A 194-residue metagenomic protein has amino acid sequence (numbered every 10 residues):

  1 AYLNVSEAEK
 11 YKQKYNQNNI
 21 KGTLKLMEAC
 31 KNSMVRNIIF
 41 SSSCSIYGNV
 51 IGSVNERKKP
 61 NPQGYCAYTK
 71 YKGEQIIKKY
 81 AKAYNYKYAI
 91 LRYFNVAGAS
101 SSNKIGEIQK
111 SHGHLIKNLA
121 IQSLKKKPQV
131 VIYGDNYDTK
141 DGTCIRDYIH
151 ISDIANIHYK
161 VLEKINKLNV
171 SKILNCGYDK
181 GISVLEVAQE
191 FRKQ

Functional and structural regions predicted by a protein language model:
A1-A97: N-terminal Rossmann-like NAD(P)+-binding domain of SDR-like oxidoreductases, especially those catalyzing
V5-E9, A99-I105, K140-G142: A short acidic, helix-capping loop that chelates divalent metal ions and anchors anionic groups
N16, Q63-Y71, I105-K117, D147-Y148 (+1 more regions): Short-chain dehydrogenase/reductase
N18, C44, Q63, F94 (+4 more regions): Short glycine- and Lys/Arg-enriched binding-loop motifs that mark or flank ligand-binding interfaces
I51-S53, S100-I105, C144-I145, V187-A188: Short aromatic-enriched loop/helix-cap "lid" or pocket-rim segments at secondary-structure transitions that line
K72, I76, Y80, L115-N118 (+2 more regions): Hydrophobic alpha-helix immediately C-terminal to the catalytic Tyr-X-X-X-Lys motif of short-chain
F94, G113-K117, A155: Conserved terminal C-lobe alpha helix of the protein kinase catalytic domain
N118-Q194: C-terminal substrate-binding subdomain of Rossmann-fold SDR/epimerase-dehydratase oxidoreductases
